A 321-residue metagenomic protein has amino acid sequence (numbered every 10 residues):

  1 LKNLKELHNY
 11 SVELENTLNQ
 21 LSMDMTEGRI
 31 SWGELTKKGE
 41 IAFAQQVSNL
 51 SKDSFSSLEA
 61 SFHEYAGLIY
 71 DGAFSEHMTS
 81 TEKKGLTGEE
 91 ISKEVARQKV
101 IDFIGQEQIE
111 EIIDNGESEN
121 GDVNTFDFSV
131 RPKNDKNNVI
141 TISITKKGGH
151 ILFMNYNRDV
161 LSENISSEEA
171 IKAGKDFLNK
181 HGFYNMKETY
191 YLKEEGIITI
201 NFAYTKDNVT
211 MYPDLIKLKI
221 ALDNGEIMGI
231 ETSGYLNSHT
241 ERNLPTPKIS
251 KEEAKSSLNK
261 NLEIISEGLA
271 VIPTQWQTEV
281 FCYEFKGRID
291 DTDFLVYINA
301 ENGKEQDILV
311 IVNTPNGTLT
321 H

Functional and structural regions predicted by a protein language model:
L1-H321: Long, terminal "pre-/pro-" and other extracytoplasmic accessory regions that lie outside the mature folded/catalytic
